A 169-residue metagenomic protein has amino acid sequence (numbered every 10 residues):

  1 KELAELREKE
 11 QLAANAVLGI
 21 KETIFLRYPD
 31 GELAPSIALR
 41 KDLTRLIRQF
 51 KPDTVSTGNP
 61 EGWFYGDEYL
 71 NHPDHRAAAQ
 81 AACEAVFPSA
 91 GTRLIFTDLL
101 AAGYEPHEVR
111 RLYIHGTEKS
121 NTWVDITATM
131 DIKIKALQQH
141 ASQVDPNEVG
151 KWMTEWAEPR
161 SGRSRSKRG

Functional and structural regions predicted by a protein language model:
K1-D53: Active-site rim/loop-helix segments in enzyme catalytic domains that contact anionic ligands
S36-G169: Metal-dependent de-N-acetylase/amidase catalytic core
